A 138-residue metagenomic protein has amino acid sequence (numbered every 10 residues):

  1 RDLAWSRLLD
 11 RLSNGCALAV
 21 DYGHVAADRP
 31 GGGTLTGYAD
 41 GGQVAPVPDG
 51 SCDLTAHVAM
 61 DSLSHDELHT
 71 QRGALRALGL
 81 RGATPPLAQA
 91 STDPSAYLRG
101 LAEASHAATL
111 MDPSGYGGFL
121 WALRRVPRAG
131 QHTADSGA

Functional and structural regions predicted by a protein language model:
R1-A138: Long, Lys/Arg- and hydrophobic-enriched amphipathic alpha-helices
